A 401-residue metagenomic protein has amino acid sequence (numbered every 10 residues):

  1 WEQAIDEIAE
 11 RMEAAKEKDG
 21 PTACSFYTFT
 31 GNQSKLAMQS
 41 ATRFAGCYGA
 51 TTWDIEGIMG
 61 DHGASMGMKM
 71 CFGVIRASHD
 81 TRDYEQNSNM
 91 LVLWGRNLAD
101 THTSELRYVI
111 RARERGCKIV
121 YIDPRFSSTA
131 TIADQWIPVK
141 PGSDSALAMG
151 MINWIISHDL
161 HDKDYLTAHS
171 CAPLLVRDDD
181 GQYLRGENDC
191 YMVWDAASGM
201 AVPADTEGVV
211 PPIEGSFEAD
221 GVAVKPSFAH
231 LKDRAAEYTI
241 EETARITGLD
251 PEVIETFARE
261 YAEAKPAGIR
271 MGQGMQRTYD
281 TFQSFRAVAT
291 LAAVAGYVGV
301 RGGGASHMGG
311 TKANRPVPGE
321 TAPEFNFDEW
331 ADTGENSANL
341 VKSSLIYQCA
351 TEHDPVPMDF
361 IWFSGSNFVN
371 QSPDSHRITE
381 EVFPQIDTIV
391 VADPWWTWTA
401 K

Functional and structural regions predicted by a protein language model:
A4-C24, D80-M90, D233-A235, E255-G268 (+1 more regions): Glycine-rich phosphate/diphosphate-binding loops that line cofactor/substrate pockets in enzymes
I5, A9-K16, A45-T52, R113 (+7 more regions): Structural signal for hydrophobic packing residues in well-ordered secondary-structure cores of soluble enzyme domains
D19-A23, D162-L166, G268, G299-S306: Flexible, glycine/charged-enriched surface loops at secondary-structure junctions
S25-Q33, N97, R245-L249, G272-Y279 (+2 more regions): Conserved short loop/turn motifs at secondary-structure junctions
K35, T247-E255, A264-G272, Q283 (+1 more regions): Gly/Pro-rich turn-and-neighbor structural signature
Q39-I110, R115-V120, A146, I213-G215 (+3 more regions): Extended redox/cofactor-interaction regions of prokaryotic respiratory oxidoreductases
G116, S127-A264: Long, well-ordered, tryptophan-enriched scaffold segments
